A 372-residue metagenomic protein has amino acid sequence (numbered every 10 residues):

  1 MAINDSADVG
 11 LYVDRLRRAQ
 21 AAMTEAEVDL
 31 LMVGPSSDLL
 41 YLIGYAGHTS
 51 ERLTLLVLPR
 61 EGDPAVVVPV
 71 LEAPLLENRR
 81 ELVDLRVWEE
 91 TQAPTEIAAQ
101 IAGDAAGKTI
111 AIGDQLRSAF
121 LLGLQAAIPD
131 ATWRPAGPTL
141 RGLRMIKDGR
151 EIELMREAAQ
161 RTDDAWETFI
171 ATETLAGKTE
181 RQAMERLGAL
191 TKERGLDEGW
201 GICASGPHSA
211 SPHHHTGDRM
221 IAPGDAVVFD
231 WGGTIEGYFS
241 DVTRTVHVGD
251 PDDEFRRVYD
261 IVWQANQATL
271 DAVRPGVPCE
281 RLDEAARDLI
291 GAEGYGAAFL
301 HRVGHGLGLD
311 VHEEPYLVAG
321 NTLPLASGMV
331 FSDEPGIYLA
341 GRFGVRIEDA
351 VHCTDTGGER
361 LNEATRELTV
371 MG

Functional and structural regions predicted by a protein language model:
M1-G372: Active-site neighborhoods and metal-handling regions in enzymes and metal-associated proteins
